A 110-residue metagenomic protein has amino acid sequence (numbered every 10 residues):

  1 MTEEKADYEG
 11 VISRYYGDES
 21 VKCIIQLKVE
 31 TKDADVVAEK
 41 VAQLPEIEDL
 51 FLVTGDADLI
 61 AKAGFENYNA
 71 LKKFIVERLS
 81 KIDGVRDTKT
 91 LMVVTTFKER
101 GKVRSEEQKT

Functional and structural regions predicted by a protein language model:
M1-T110: A compositional/biophysical signature of low hydrophobicity enriched in polar/charged and small residues
